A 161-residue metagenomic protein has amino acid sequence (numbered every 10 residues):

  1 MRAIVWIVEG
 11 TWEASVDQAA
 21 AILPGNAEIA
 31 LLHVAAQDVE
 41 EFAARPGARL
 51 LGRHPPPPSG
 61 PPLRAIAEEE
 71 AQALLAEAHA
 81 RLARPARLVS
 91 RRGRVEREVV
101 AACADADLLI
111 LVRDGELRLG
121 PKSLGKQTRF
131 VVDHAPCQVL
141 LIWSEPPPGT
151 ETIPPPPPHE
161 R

Functional and structural regions predicted by a protein language model:
M1-P57, H134, S144, E160-R161: Small/aliphatic-rich secondary-structure junction motif
T11, H79-L109, P146-R161: Structural beta-alpha unit
S15-A21, E98-A102, Q127: A short acidic, amphipathic alpha-helical/loop segment
L23-G25, A83, C103-A104, P136: Short conserved AdoMet
A30-L32, R87-R91, L140-I142: General small-molecule cofactor/ligand-binding pocket signal
R53-A73: A short acidic, glycine-rich active-site loop that binds or catalyzes chemistry on phosphate/adenosine moieties
L111-H134, P148-E151: Glycine-rich, Arg-bearing micro-motifs that act as flexible, cationic patches
V112-R113, V139-S144: Short beta-strand elements of ligand-binding domains
